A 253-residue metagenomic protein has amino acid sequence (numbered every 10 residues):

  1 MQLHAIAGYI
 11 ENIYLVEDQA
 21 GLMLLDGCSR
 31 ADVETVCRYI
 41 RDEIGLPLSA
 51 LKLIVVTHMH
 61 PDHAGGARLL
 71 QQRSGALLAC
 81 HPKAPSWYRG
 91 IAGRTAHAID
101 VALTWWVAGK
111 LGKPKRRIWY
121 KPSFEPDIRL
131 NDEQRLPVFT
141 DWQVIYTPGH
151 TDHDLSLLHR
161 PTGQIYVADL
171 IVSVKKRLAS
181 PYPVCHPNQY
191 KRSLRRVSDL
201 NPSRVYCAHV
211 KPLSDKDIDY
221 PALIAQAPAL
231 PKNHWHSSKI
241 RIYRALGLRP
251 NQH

Functional and structural regions predicted by a protein language model:
M1-I44, S156-L170: Conserved beta-strand hairpin/beta-sheet module of binuclear metal-dependent hydrolase folds, prominently
M23-L25, V55, L78, Q164-Y166 (+1 more regions): Residue-level marker for buried hydrophobic side chains located in beta-strands that build the well-ordered beta-sheet
C28-A31, I118-Y120, R135, D141-D219 (+1 more regions): Metallo-beta-lactamase
V33, M59, A64-G66, D152 (+1 more regions): Short N-terminal helix/helix-N-cap motif within the alpha/beta-hydrolase-1
D42-I128, A229-K232: Active-site HxH/HxHxD metal-binding segment of metal-dependent hydrolases
D127-L136: Short internal loop-to-helix segment that lines adenine-nucleotide cofactor pockets
P212-H253: Binuclear metal-ion centers of metallo-dependent hydrolases, dominated by the metallo-beta-lactamase
